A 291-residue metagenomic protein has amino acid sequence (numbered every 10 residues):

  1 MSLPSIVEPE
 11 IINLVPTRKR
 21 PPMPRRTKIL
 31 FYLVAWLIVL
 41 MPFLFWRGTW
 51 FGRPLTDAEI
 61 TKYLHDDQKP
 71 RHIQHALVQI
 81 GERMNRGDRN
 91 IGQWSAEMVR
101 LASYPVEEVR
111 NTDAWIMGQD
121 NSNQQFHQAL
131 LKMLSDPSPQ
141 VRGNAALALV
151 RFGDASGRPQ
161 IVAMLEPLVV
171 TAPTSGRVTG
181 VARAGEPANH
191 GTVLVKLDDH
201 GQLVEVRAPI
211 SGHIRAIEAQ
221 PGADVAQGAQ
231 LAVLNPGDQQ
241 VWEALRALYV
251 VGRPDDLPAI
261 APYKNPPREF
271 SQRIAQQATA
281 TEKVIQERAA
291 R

Functional and structural regions predicted by a protein language model:
M1-P21: N-terminal intrinsically disordered, acidic low-complexity segments at the extreme N-terminus
M23-R25, W50-L64, N85-S103, N121-S135 (+4 more regions): Amphipathic alpha-helical scaffolding segments comprising HEAT/armadillo-like alpha-solenoid repeats
Q68-K69, P105-V106, P137-S138, V169 (+2 more regions): Short inter-helical turns and helix N-cap capping residues of alpha-solenoid HEAT/ARM repeat scaffolds
I73, R110, R142-G143, V241-A244 (+2 more regions): Residue-level detector of extended alpha-helical repeat arrays and alpha-solenoid scaffolds
Q79, I116-Q119, A148-R151, A155 (+3 more regions): Core register positions within helices of long alpha-helical scaffolds
V162-V178, V193-G212, V233-L234: Short beta-strand-turn/beta-hairpin segments enriched in glycine/proline and small hydrophobics that form edge-strand
P173-P187, I214-P221: Short histidine-centered loop motifs in beta-beta connectors
G185-L197, G222-L231: A structural signal for short beta-strand/turn segments enriched in small hydrophobics and glycine
